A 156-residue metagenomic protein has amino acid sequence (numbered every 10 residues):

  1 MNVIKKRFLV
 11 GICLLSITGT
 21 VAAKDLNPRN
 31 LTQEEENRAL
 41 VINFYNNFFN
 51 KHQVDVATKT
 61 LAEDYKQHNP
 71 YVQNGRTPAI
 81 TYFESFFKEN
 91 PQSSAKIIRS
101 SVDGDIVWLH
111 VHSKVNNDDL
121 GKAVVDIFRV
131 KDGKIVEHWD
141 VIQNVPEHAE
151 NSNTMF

Functional and structural regions predicted by a protein language model:
M1-L9: Bacterial N-terminal signal peptides that target proteins for export
A22-K59, S152-F156: Short, low-complexity N-terminal intrinsically disordered segments enriched in polar/charged residues
V54-D103: A solvent-exposed, acidic/Ser-Thr-rich amphipathic alpha-helical stretch
A57, V102-I106, F128-V136: Short, solvent-exposed coil/turn segments at beta-strand boundaries
S93-K96, L120-V125: Short, surface-exposed coil-to-beta transition loops
L109-N116: Short beta-strand segments that buttress and anchor functional surface loops
D140-F156: Low-complexity, intrinsically disordered terminal/linker segments enriched in charged and Gly/Pro repeats
